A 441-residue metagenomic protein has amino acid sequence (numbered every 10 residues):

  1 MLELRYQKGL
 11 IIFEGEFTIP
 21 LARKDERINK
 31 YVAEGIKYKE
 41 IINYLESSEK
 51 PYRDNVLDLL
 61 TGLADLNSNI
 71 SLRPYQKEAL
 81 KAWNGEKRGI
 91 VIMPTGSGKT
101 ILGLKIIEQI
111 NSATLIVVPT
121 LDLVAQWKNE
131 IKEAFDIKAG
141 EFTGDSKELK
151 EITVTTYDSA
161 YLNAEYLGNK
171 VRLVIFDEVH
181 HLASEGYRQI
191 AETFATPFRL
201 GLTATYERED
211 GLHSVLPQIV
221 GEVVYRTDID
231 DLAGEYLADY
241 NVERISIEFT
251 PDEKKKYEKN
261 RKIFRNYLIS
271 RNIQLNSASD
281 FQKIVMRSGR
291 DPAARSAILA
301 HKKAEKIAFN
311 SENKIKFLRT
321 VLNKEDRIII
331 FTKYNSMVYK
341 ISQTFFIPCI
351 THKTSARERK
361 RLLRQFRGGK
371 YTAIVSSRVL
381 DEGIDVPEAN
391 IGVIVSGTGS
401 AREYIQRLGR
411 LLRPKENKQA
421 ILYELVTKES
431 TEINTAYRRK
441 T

Functional and structural regions predicted by a protein language model:
M1-P74, E78: Accessory DNA-engaging acidic/polar modules
E86-I110: Walker A/P-loop
M93, Y206, S400-A420: Conserved SF2 helicase motif VI
A125, K138-L149, R327-F331, S336-D381 (+1 more regions): Conserved helicase ATPase core of P-loop NTP-dependent helicases/translocases
T143-L173, S184-Q189, V379: Conserved helix/coil segment N-terminal to the catalytic DExD/H
H180-N241, E253-K255, K259: Post-DEXD/H (motif II) to motif III coupling segment of the RecA-like Helicase ATP-binding lobe
A278-R359: Conserved helicase/translocase motor-coupling segment
R410-R439: Conserved segment of the helicase C-terminal RecA-like domain
